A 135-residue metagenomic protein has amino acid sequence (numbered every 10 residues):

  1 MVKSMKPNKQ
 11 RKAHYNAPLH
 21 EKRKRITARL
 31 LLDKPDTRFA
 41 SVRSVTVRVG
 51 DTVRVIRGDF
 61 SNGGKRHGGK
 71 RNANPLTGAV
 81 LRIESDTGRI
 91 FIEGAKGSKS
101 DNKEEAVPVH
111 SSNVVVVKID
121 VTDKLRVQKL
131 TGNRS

Functional and structural regions predicted by a protein language model:
M1-V49, T131-S135: Intrinsically disordered, Lys/Arg-rich N-terminal extensions and targeting peptides of nucleic-acid-associated proteins
R11, Y15, L32, R38 (+4 more regions): Sparse, context-dependent recognition of short Cys/His-centered cofactor- or disulfide-binding micro-motifs
V42-T46, G68-K70, A106: Short, surface-exposed secondary-structure edge patches
I56-L76: Short, charged beta-turn/beta-strand-edge "cap" motif at the junction between a beta-strand and an adjacent loop
N74-S135: Structured, basic alpha/beta domains of bacterial-type, RNA-associated proteins
